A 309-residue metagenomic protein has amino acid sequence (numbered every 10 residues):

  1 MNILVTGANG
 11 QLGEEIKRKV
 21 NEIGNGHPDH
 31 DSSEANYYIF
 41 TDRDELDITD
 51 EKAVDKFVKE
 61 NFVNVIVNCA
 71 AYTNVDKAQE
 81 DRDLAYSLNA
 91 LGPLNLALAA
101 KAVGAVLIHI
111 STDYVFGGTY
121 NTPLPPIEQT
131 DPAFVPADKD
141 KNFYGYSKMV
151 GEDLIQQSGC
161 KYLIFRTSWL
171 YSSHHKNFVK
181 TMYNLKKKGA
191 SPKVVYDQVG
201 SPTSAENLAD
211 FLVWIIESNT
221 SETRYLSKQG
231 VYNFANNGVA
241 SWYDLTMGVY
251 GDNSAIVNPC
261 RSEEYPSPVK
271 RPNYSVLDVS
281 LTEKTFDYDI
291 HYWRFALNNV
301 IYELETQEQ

Functional and structural regions predicted by a protein language model:
M1-G26: N-terminal Rossmann NAD(P)H-binding glycine-rich loop of SDR-like oxidoreductase domains
T6, T41, I66-A70, L107-T112 (+2 more regions): SDR active-site strand-loop-helix element
Q11, F211, S218-P266, Y274 (+1 more regions): Mid/C-terminal beta-alpha module of Rossmann-like enzyme folds, strongest in SDR-family dehydrogenases/epimerases
G24-K56: Adenosine-cofactor binding site in Rossmann-like domains, unifying the SAM/SAH pocket of S-adenosylmethionine-dependent
I48-L88, A99: NAD(P)H-binding glycine-rich loop region in Rossmannoid oxidoreductase-like domains and their noncatalytic homologs
S87, G92-N95, V115-F165, L170: Catalytic helix-loop patch of NAD(P)-dependent Rossmann-fold dehydrogenases
D153-G200, E206-W214: NAD(P)-dependent short-chain dehydrogenase/reductase
W293-Q309: Amphipathic terminal alpha-helices
